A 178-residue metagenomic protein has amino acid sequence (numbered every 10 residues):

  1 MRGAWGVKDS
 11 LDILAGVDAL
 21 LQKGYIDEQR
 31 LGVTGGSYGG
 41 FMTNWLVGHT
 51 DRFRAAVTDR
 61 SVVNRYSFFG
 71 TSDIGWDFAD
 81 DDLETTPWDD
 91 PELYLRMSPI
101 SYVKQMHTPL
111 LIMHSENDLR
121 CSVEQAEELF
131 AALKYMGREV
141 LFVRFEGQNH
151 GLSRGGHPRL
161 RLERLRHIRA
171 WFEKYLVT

Functional and structural regions predicted by a protein language model:
M1-T178: Active-site-proximal cap/loop segments of hydrolase catalytic domains
